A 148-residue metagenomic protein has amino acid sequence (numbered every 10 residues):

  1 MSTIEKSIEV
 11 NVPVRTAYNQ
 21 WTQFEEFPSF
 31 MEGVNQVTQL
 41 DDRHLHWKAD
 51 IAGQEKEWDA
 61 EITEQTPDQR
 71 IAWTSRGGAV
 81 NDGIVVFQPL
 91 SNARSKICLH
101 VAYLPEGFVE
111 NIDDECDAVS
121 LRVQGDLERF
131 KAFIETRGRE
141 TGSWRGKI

Functional and structural regions predicted by a protein language model:
M1-H46, R129-E135, I148: Hydrophobic ligand-binding cavity/cleft-lining segments
T3-S7, H44, E57, R70 (+2 more regions): Intrinsic-disorder/low-complexity, polar/charged segments enriched in Ser/Thr/Lys/Arg/Asp/Glu/Gln
F27, G53-Q54, A79, S91: Short glycine/serine/proline-enriched coil/turn segments at secondary-structure junctions
Q39-H46, Q65-W73: Short, hydrophobic/aromatic-rich segments at coil-to-beta transitions
A52-D59, P105-V109: Short, cysteine-centered beta-strand-loop-beta hairpins and adjacent loop/turn segments enriched in charged/polar
T63-E64, A72-A132, T136, T141-I148: Beta-strand/loop substructures that line and gate deep hydrophobic ligand-binding cavities in soluble
